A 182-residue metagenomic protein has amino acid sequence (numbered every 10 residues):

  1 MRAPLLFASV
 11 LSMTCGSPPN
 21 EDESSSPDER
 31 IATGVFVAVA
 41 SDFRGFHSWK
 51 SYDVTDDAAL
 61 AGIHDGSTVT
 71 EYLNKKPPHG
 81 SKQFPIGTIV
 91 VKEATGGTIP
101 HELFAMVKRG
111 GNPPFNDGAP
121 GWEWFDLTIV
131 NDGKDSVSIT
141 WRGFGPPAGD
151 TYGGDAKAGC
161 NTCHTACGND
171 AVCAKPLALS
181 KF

Functional and structural regions predicted by a protein language model:
M1-A8: Sec-dependent signal peptide recognition, specifically the positively charged N-region followed immediately by
A3, S17-P18: Hydrophobic alpha-helix-in-membranes signature
P4, A32, A38, G111-P113 (+1 more regions): Generic structural signal for short, flexible, solvent-exposed coil/loop and linker residues
M13-T14: C-terminal motif of bacterial Sec signal peptides marking the signal peptidase cleavage site
P18-D22, F43-F46, G80-F182: Sequence context surrounding c-type heme c attachment/ligation sites in exported
P27-S81: N-terminal secretory signal peptides
